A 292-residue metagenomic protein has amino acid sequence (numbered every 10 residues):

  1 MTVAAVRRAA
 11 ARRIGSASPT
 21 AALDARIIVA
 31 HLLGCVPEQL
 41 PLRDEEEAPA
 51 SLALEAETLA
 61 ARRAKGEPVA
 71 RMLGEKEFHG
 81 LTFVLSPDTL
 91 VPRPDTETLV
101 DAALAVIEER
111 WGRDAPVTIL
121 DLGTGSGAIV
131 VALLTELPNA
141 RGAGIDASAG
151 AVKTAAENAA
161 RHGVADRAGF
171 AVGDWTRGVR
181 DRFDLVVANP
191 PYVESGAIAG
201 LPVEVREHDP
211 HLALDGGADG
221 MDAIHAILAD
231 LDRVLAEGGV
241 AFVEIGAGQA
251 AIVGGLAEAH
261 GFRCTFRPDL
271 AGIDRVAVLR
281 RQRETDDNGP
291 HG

Functional and structural regions predicted by a protein language model:
M1-A21: Non-catalytic nucleic-acid substrate-recognition regions in nucleic-acid-modifying enzymes
S18-P19, L137-N139, A160-A165, V234-L235 (+1 more regions): Short helix-capping segments at alpha-helix termini
I27-A105: Conserved AdoMet
I28, G66, T96, I129 (+6 more regions): Residue-level signal for inorganic ion chemistry
T98-G200, G248: Conserved SAM/SAH cofactor-binding pocket of Class I
Y192-A223: Mobile active-site "lid"/loop adjacent to the S-adenosyl-L-methionine
A218-R280: Conserved Class I SAM-dependent methyltransferase catalytic core
A277-G292: C-terminal lobe and adjacent flexible extensions of AdoMet/dcAdoMet transferase-like proteins
